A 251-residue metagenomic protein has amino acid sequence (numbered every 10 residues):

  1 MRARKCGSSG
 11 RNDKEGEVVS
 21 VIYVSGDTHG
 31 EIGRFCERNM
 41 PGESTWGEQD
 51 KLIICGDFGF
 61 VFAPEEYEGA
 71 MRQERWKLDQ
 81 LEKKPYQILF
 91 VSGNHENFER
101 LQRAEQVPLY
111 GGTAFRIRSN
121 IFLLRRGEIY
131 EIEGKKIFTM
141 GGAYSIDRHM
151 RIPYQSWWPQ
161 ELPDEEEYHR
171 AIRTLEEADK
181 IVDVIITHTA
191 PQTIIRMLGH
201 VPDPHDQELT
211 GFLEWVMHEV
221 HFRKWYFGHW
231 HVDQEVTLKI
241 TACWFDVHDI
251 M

Functional and structural regions predicted by a protein language model:
S20-H29, G134-A143, I186-H188, T241-W244: Active-site-proximal beta-strand elements of phosphoester/diester hydrolases
V24, L52-C55, V184-H188, Y226: Structural motif
S25, G30-I132, H200-P202, L209-L213 (+2 more regions): Core catalytic region of metal-dependent phosphoesterases/phosphodiesterases, especially metallo-beta-lactamase-like
T28-H29, F58-G59, N94-N97, A143-Y144 (+2 more regions): Catalytic metal-binding/acid-base residues of hydrolase active sites
G112-T113, I117-S119, E128, I132-Q207: Active-site-proximal loop/helix segment associated with metal-binding centers of metalloenzymes
E131-E133, E214-E219, W230-M251: Binuclear metal-dependent phosphoesterase catalytic core
